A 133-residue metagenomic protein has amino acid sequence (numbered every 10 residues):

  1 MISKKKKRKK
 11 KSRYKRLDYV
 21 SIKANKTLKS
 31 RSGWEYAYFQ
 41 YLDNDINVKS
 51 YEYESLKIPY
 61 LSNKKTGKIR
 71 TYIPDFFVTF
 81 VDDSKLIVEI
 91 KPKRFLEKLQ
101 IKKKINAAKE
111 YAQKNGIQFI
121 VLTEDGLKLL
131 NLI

Functional and structural regions predicted by a protein language model:
M1-I133: Electrostatic, structured charged patches in enzyme active sites and in nucleic-acid/phosphate-binding
